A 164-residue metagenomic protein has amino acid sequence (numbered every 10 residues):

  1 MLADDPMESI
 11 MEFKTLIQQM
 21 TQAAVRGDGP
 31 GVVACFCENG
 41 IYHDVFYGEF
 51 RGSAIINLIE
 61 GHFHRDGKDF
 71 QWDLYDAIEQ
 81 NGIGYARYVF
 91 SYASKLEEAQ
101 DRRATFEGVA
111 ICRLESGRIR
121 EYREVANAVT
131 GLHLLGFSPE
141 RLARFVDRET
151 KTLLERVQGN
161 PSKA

Functional and structural regions predicted by a protein language model:
M1-E38, L142-A143, D147-A164: Short, low-complexity N-terminal intrinsically disordered segments enriched in polar/charged residues
G29-G82: A solvent-exposed, acidic/Ser-Thr-rich amphipathic alpha-helical stretch
H43, R87, Y122-R123: Beta-strand residues in well-ordered beta-sheet regions across diverse protein folds
G67-K68, Y92-R103: Short, cysteine-centered beta-strand-loop-beta hairpins and adjacent loop/turn segments enriched in charged/polar
F70-W72, R103-A110: Short, surface-exposed coil-to-beta transition loops
Q80-G82, Q100-F106: A generic structural micro-feature
N81-Y92: A short hydrophobic beta-strand element
E107-R144: Short beta-strand edge/turn micro-motifs at domain boundaries
